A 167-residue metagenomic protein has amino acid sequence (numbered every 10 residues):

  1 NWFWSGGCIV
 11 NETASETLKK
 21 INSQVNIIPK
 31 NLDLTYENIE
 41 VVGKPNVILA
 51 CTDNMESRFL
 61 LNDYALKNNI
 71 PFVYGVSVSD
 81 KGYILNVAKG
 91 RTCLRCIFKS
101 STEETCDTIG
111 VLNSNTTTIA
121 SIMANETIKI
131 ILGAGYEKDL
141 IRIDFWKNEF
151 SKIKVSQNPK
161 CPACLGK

Functional and structural regions predicted by a protein language model:
N1-K167: Adenine nucleotide-associated cytosolic modules
